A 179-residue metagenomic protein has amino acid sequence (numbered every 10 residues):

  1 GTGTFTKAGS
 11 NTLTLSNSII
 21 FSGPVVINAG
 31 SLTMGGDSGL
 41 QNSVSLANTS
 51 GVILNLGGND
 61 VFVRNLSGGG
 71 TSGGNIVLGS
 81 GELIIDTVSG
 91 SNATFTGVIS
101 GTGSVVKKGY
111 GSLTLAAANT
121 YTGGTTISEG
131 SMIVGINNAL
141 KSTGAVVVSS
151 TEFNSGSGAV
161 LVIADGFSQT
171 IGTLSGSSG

Functional and structural regions predicted by a protein language model:
G1-T14, S22-A93, S100-T114, T122-G179: Beta-strand repeat architectures
